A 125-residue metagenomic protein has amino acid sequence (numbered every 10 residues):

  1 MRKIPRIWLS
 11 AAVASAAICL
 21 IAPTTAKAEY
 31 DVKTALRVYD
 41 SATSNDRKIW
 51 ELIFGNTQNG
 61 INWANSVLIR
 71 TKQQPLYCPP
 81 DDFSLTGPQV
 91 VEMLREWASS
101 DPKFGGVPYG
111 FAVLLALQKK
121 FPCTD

Functional and structural regions predicted by a protein language model:
M1-R6: N-terminal secretory signal peptides that target proteins for export/translocation
S10-L20: Bacterial N-terminal signal peptides
I21-A28: Sec/Tat signal peptide C-region and signal peptidase I cleavage site
E29-R95: Short N-proximal segments of mature Sec-exported proteins
E92-D125: Short, compact, well-ordered microdomains
